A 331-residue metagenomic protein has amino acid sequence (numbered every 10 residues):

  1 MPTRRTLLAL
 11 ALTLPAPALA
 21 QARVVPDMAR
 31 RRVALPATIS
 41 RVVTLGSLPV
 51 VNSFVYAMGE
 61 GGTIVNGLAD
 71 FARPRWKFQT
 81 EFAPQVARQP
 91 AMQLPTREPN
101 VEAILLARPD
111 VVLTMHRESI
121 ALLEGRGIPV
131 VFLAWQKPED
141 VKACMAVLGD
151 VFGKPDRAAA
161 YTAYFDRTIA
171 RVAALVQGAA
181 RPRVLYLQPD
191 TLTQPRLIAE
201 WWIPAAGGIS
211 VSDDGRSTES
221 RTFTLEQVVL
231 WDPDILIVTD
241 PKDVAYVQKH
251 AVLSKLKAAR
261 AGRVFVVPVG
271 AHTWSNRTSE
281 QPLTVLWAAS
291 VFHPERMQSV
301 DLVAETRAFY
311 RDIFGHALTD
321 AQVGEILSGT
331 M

Functional and structural regions predicted by a protein language model:
T6-A22: N-terminal export signals
M28-R30, Q89-V101, R216-L225: Short helix-initiation/N-cap motifs at beta->coil->alpha
R32, V111, S119-L192, S212-D214 (+2 more regions): Extracytoplasmic substrate-binding proteins
V33-L35, V50-Y56, R73-K77, L192-R196 (+1 more regions): Short, solvent-exposed loop/turn elements at domain surfaces
T44-A107, V111, V211: A short, structured surface patch at a secondary-structure boundary
A91, N100-T114, T224-V238: Proline-aspartate-enriched helix->loop->beta-strand connector
R196-S220: Alpha-helical, coiled-coil/dimerization segments enriched in small aliphatic residues
S212-V266: A contiguous binding-surface segment within folded domains or other stable secondary-structure elements
